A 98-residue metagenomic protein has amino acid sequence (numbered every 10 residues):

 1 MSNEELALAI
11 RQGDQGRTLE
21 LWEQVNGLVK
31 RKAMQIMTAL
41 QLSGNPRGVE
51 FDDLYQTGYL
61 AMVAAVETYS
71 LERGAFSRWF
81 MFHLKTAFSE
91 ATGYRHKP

Functional and structural regions predicted by a protein language model:
M1-K97: Alpha-helical promoter-recognition and RNA polymerase-docking modules of transcription initiation factors, dominated by
